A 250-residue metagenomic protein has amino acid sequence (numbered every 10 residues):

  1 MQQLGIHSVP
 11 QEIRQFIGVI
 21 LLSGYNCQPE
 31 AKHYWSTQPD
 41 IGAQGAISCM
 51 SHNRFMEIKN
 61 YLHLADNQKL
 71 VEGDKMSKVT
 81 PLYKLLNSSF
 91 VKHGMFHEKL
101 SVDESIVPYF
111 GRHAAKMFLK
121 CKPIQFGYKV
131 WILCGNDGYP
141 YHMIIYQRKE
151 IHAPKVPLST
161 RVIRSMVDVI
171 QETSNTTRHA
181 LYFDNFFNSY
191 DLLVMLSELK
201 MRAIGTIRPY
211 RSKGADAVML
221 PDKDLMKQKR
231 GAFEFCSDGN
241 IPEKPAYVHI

Functional and structural regions predicted by a protein language model:
M1-I250: Acidic, contiguous segments within the catalytic cores of piggyBac-derived transposases
